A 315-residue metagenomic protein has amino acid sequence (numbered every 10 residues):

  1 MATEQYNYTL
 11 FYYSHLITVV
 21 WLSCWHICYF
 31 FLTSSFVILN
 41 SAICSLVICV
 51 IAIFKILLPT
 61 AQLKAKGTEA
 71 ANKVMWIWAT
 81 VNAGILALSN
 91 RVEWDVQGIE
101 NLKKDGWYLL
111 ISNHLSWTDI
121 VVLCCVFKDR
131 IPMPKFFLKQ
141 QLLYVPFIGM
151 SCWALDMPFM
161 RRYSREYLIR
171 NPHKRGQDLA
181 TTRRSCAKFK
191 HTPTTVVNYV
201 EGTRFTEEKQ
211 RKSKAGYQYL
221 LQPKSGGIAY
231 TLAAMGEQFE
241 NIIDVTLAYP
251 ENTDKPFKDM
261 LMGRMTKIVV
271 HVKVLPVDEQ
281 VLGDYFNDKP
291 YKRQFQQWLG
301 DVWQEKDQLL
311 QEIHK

Functional and structural regions predicted by a protein language model:
T3-Y108, H114, V122: Membrane-anchoring hydrophobic helices of lipid-metabolizing enzymes
I38, L282-K315: Accessory terminal regions of nucleic-acid processing enzymes
T60-W78, L88-S89, K104-N171: Catalytic core of membrane glycerolipid acyltransferases/transacylases, capturing the structured, soluble-facing
G98, I111-H114, L138-Q141, Y199-E201 (+1 more regions): Short His-Asn-centered micro-motif
I120, R183, K224-I228: Conserved glycosyltransferase catalytic-site signature
L143-R165, K190-Y285: A cross-family acyltransferase "interaction/gating" segment
K174-A187: A Trp-anchored, charged/polar loop motif used as the substrate-binding/catalytic surface of acyl/ester-handling
